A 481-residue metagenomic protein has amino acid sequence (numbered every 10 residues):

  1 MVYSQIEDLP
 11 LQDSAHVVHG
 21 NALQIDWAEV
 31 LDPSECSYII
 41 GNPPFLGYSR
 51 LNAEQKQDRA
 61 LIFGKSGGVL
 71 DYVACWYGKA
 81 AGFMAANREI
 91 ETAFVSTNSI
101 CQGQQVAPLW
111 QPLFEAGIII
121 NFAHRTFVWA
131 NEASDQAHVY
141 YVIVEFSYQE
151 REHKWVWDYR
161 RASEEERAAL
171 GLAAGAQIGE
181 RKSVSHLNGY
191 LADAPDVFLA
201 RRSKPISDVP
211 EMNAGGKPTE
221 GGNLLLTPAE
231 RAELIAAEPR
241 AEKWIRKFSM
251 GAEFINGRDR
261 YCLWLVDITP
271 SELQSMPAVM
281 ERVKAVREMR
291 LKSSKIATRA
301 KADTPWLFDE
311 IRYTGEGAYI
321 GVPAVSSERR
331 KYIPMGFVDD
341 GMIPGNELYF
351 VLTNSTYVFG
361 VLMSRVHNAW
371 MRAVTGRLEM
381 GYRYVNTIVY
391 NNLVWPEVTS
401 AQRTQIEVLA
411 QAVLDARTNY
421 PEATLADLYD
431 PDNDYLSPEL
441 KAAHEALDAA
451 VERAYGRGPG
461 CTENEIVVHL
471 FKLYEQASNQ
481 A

Functional and structural regions predicted by a protein language model:
M1-I25: S-adenosyl-L-methionine
S4, A22-P239, N256, P270-Q274 (+3 more regions): Signature of N6-adenine DNA methyltransferases within the class I
P43, G47, M84, R88 (+12 more regions): A generic secondary-structure signal for well-formed alpha-helical elements
R125, S326-G341, G360, A369-M380: Short, ligand-facing micro-motifs at secondary-structure edges
I143-E145, F248, G321, F350 (+2 more regions): Conserved hydrophobic/aromatic beta-strand scaffold that supports enzyme active sites
A192-E347, C461-A481: Segments forming glycine/polar-rich beta-alpha architectures that bind adenosine-containing cofactors
A278-V286, K301-A302, W395-A481: Non-catalytic DNA-recognition/assembly elements of restriction-modification systems
Y349-N391, A401-E407, D415-A416: Basic, amphipathic alpha-helical recognition segments used for DNA target recognition
